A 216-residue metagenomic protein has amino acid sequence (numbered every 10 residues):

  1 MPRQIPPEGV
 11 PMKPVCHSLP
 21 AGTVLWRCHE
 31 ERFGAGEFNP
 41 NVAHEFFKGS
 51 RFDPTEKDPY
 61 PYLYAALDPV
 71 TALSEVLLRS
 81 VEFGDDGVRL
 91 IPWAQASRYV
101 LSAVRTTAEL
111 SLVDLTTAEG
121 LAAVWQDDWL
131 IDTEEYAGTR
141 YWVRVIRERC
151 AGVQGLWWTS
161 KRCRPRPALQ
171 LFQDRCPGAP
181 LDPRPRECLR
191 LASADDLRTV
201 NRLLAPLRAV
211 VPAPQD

Functional and structural regions predicted by a protein language model:
M1-R51, E82-D216: Active-site and NAD+-binding cores of ADP-ribose-processing enzymes
F52-G84: Extended catalytic/binding region for NAD+/ADP-ribose chemistry, centered on the ART fold
